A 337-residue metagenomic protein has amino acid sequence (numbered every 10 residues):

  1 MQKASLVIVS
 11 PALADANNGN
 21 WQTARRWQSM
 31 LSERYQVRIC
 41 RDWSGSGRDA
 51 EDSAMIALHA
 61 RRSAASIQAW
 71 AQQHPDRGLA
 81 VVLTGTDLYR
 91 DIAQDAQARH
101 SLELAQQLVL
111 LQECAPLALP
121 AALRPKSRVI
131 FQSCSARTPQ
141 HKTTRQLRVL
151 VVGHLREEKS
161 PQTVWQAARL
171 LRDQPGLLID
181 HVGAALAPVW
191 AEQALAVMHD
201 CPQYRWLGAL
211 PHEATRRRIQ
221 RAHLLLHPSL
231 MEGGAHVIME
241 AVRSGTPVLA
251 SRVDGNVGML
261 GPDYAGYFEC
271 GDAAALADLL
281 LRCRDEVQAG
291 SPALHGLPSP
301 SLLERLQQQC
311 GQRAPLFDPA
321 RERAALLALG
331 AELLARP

Functional and structural regions predicted by a protein language model:
G19, H295-E332: A charged, aromatic-enriched C-terminal amphipathic alpha-helix characteristic of glycosyltransferases across folds
L102, A209-L210, R217-A222: Short alpha-helical donor nucleotide-sugar binding micro-motif in glycosyltransferases
E103-S127, F131-A136: A short, active-site helix/loop in glycosyltransferases that binds the activated sugar's phosphate group
Q140-K159, W165-R172, I179-V182: Conserved donor-binding/catalytic core segment of Leloir-type glycosyltransferases
L178-L207, A214, R218: Short, structured helix-loop element that forms part of the nucleotide-activated donor/catalytic region
L230: Aromatic "clamp/platform" in nucleotide-sugar-dependent glycosyltransferases that forms part of the donor/acceptor
P247-A250: Short hydrophobic beta-strand element within catalytic cores of glycosyltransferases and related nucleotide-activated
P262-A274, L281-Q288, P300: Conserved acidic donor-binding segment of nucleotide-sugar-dependent glycosyltransferases
